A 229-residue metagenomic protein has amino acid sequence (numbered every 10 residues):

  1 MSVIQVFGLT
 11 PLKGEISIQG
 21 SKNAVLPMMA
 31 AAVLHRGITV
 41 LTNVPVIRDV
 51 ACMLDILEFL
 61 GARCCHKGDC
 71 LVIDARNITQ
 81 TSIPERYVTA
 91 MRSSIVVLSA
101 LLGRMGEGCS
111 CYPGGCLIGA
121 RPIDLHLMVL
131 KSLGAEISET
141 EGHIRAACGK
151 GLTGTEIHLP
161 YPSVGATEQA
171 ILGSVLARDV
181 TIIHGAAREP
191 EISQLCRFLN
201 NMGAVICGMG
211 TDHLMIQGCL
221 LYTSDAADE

Functional and structural regions predicted by a protein language model:
S2-V3, S17-V40, A51, R63-L71: N-terminal glycine-rich anion-binding loops that anchor highly charged ligand groups
V25, R92-S99, E156-L159, G165-I171: Intrinsic, low-complexity N-terminal interaction/targeting segments
T42-P113: Glycine-rich, N-terminal phosphate-binding loop and its surrounding beta-alpha-beta segment
C70-A75, H143-A147, H213-Q217: Minor-groove-contacting beta-hairpin "wing" of winged helix-turn-helix DNA-binding domains
S82-E156: Hydrophobic alpha-helical hairpins/lids featuring a short glycine-rich hinge
E168, L172-T181: Internal alpha/beta core interface subdomains
Y222-E229: Conserved small/polar residues in nucleotide/adenosyl-binding loops
